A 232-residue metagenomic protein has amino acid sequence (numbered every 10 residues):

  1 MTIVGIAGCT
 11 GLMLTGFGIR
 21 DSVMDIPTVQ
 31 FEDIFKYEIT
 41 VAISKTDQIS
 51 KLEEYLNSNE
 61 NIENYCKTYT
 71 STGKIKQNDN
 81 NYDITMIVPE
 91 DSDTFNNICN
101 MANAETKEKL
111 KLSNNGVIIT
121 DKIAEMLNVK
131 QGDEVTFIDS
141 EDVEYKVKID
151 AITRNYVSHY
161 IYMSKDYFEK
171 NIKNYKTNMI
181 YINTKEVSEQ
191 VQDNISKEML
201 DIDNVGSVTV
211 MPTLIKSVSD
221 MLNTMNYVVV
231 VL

Functional and structural regions predicted by a protein language model:
M1-G8: N-terminal Sec/SRP start-transfer signal
G8-Y37: Alpha-helical transmembrane segments
V23-P27, D83, N194-L232: Peri-transmembrane interface segments
V29-F35, K51-N64, T68-E134, E144-I152: Short beta-strand boundary microenvironments
I34-F35, K111-L112, I152-S188, D193 (+1 more regions): Small-residue transmembrane helix packing/gating motifs
L52-N59, Q192-D201: Short amphipathic alpha-helices in soluble, non-transmembrane regions that often serve as interface/regulatory elements
